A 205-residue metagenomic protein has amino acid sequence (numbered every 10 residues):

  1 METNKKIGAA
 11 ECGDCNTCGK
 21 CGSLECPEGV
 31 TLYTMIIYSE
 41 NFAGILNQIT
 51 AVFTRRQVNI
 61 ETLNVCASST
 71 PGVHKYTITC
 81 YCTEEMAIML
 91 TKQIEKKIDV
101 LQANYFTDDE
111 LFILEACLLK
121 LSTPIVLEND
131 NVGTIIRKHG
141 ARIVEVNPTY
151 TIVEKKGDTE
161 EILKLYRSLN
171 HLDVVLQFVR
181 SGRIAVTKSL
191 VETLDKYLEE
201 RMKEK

Functional and structural regions predicted by a protein language model:
E2-H74, E84-K205: Long, contiguous binding/interaction regions
I78-Y81: Amphipathic, charged alpha-helical scaffolds that flank and support histidine-based chemistry in signaling
